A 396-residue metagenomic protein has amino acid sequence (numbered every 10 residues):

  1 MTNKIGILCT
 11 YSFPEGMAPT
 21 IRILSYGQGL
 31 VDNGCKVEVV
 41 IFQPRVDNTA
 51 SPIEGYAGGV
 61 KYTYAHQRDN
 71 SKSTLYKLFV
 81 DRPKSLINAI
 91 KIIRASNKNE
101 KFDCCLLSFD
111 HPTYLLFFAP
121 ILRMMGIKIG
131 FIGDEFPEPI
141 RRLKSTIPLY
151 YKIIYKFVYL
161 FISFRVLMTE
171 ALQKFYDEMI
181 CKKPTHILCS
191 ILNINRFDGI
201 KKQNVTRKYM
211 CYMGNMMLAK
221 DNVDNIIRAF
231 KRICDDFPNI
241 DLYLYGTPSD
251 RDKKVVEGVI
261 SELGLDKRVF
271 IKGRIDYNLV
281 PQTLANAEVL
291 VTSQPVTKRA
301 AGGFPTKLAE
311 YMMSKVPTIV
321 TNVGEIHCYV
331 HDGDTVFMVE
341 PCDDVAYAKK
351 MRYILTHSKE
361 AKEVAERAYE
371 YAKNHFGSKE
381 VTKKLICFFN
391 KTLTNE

Functional and structural regions predicted by a protein language model:
G6-L8, Q203-D221, I226-F230, Y243: Conserved donor-binding/catalytic core segment of Leloir-type glycosyltransferases
S25, I90, R94, T113-L115 (+3 more regions): Membrane-proximal helix-turn-helix segments that form the acceptor-binding/catalytic region of lipid-linked
I41, K152-G199, M213-G214, V269: Donor nucleotide-sugar binding/catalytic pocket of nucleotide-sugar-dependent glycosyltransferases
M213, D241-V255: Glycosyltransferase donor-sugar binding loop
K254-P281: Nucleotide-activated donor-binding/catalytic signature segment of Leloir-type glycosyltransferases, i.e., the conserved
L284-A301, V316: Acidic donor-binding loop of glycosyltransferase active sites
V289-T292, E310-M313, P317-V320, F337: Short hydrophobic beta-strand element within catalytic cores of glycosyltransferases and related nucleotide-activated
D332-D344, Y353-K359: Conserved acidic donor-binding segment of nucleotide-sugar-dependent glycosyltransferases
